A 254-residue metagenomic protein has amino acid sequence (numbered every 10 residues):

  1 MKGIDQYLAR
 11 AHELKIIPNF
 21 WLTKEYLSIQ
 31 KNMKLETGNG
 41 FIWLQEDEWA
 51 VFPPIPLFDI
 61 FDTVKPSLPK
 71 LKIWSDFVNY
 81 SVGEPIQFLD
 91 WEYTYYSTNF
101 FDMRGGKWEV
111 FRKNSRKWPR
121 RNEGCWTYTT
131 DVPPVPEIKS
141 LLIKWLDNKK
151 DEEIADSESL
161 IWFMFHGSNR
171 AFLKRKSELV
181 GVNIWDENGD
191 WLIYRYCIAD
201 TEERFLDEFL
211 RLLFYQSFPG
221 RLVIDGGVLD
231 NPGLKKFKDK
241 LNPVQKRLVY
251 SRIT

Functional and structural regions predicted by a protein language model:
Q6-P69, R175-E203: Conserved donor-binding loop and adjoining core beta-sheet/short helix segment in diverse acyl/aminoacyl transferases
F52-P54, I73-D76, T130-D131, R195-C197 (+1 more regions): Short His-Asn-centered micro-motif
P56-V64, V110-N114, D156-E158, F209: Well-ordered, non-membrane alpha-helical segments in soluble/globular domains
K65-F77, F218-G227: Conserved GNAT acetyl-CoA-binding A-motif
V78-I86, F237-K240: Short, aromatic/basic amphipathic alpha-helical patches
G83-K150: Acyltransferase donor/substrate-recognition loop-hinge adjacent to the catalytic core
P133-L179: Short, conserved active-site entrance elements at the starts or edges of catalytic domains
N169-T254: Aromatic (often tryptophan-rich) hydrophobic motifs at membrane interfaces
